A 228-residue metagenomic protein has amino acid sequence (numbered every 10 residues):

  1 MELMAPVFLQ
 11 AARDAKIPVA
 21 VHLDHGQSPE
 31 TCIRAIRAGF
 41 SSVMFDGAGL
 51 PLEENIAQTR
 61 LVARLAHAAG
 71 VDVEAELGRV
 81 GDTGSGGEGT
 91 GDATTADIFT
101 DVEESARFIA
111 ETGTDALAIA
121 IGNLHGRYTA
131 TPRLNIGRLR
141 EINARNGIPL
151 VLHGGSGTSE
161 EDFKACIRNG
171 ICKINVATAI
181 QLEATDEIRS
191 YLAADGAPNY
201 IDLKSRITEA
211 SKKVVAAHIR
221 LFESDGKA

Functional and structural regions predicted by a protein language model:
E2-K16, H25-N146, E160-V176, L182 (+3 more regions): Alpha/beta enzyme core
T95-I98, I174, T178, A197 (+1 more regions): Hydrophobic alpha-helical scaffolding
L152-G154: Thr-Gly-centered strand-to-loop micro-motif
R189-A228: Extended, intrinsically disordered, low-complexity segments
